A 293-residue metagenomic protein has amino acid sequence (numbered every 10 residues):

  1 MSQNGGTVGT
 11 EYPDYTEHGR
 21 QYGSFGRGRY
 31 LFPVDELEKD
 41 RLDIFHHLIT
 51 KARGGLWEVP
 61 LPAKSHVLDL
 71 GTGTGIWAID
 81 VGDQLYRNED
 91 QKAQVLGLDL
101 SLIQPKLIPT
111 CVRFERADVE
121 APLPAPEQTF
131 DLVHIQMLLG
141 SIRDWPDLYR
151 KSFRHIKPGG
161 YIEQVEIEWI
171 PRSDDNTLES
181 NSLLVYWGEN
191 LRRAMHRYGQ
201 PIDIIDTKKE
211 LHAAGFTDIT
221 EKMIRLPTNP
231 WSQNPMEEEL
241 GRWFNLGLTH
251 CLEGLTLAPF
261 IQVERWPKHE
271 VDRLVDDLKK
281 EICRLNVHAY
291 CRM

Functional and structural regions predicted by a protein language model:
M1-P33: N-terminal auxiliary segments of SAM/dcSAM-dependent transferases
G19, L42, V67-L70, W77-V81 (+10 more regions): Structural signal for hydrophobic/aromatic residues that build the beta-strand cores of folded beta-sheet domains
R29-L31, K222-A289: C-terminal helical/coil "lid" or tail adjacent to the Rossmann-like core of SAM-dependent
E36-H66, I76, D80, Q84: Conserved alpha-helix/loop element of class I SAM-dependent methyltransferases that forms part of the SAM/SAH-binding
K64-A125, D147: Class I SAM-dependent methyltransferase SAM/SAH-binding core
E120, F130-P146: A short SAM/SAH-binding and catalytic strip from SAM-dependent methyltransferases
G140, Y161-G254: Conserved catalytic/acceptor-binding region of the Class I
P146-Y161: A short glycine-rich, Lys/Arg-flanked "PGG" loop and its adjoining helix->strand segment in the class I
